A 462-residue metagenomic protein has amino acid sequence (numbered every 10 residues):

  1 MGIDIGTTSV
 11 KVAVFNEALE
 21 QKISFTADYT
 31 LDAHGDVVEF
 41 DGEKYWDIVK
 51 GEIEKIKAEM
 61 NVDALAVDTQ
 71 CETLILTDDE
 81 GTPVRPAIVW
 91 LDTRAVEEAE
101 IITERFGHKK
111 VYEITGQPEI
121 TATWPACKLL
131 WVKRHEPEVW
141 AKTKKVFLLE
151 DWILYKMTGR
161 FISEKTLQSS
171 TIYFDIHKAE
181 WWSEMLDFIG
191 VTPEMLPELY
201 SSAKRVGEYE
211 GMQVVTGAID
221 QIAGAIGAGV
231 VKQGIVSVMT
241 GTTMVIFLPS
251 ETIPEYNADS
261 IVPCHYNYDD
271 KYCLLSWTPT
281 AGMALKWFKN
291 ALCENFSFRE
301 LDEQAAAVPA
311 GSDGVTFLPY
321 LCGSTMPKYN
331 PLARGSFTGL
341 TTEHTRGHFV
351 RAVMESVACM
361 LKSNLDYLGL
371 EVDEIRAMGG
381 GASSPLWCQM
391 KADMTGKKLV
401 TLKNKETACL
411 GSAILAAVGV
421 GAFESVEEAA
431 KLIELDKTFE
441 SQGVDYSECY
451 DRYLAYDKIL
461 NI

Functional and structural regions predicted by a protein language model:
M1-D4, V62-V67, T121, V146 (+5 more regions): Short glycine-aspartate micro-motif
M1-S24, A33, D63, V67-E104 (+3 more regions): Glycine/Thr-rich phosphate-binding loops that ligate phosphate moieties of nucleotide and other phosphorylated ligands
I5-T7, Y112-I219, L285, P319-C322 (+1 more regions): Gly/Ser/Thr-rich active-site cleft segment
I23-N61: N-terminal phosphate-binding loop and adjacent alpha-helix
A27-D28, I88-V89, L167: Residue-level structural signal for beta-strand termini and adjacent loop
V38, K109-E119, E440-Q442: Short glycine/proline- and acidic residue-enriched helix-loop micro-motifs that form flexible lids or anion-recognition
V49-D63, E136-W140, S183-T192, K362-E374: Phosphate/pyrophosphate-binding loops at sites that engage ATP/ADP/AMP, CoA/4′-phosphopantetheine, polyphosphate
S169-D269, T280, F296, E303 (+2 more regions): ATP-dependent carbohydrate kinase catalytic cores
